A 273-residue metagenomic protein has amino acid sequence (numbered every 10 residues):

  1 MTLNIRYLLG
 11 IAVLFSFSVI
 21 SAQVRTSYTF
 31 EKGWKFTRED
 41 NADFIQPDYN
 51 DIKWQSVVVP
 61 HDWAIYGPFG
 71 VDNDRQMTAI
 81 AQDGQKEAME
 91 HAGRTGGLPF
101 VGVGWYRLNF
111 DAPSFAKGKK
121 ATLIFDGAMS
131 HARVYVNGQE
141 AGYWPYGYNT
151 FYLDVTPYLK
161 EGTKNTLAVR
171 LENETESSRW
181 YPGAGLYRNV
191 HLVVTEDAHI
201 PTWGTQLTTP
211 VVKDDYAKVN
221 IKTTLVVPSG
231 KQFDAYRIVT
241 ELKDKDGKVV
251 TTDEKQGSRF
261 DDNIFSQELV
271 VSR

Functional and structural regions predicted by a protein language model:
M1-R25: Bacterial Sec-dependent N-terminal signal peptides
A22-E87, T166-E172, L186, L192: Accessory carbohydrate-binding/adhesion or oligomerization-edge regions at the termini of glycan-active proteins
T26-F30, T37-D40, G96-T209, P228 (+2 more regions): Accessory beta-strand-rich segments of carbohydrate-active enzymes
E39, V59, Y143, T252-E254: Residue-level detector of high-confidence beta-strand sites
V136, A217-S258, F265-Q267: Beta-strand-rich binding/interaction modules
N149-F151, D261-S272: Aromatic sugar-binding surface patches on proteins that engage polysaccharides or sugar-phosphate polymers
T209-A217: Short, solvent-exposed loop/linker segments at the N-terminal edge of repeated beta-sheet extracellular domains
